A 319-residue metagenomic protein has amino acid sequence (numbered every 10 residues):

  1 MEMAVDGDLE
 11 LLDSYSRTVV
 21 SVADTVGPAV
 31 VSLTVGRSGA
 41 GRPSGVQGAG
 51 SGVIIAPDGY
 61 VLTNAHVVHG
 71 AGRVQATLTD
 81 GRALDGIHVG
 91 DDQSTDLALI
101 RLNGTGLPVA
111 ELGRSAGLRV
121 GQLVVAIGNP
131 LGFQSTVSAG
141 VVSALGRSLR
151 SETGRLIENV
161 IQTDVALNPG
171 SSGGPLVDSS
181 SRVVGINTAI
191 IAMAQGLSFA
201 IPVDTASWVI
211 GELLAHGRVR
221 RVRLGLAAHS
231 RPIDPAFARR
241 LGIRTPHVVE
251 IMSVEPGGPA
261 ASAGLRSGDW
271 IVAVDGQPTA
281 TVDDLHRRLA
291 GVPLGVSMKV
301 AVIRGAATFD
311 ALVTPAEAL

Functional and structural regions predicted by a protein language model:
M1-H247, A290, A306, E317-L319: Serine-dependent protease modules
T105-V109, V249-E255, T279-V282: Short, structured beta-strand/loop micro-motifs enriched in basic residues and often containing a Trp
R114, F199, S253, V272 (+1 more regions): A structural signal for short, well-ordered beta-strand elements
S115, V203, G257-P259, V282: Residues at or immediately preceding the N-termini of alpha-helices
S172-G173, D234-G242, E255-A273, R288: PDZ/PDZ-like domain micro-motif
G211-R220, A261-R266, V272-T279, D283-L319: PDZ-domain C-terminal substructure recognizer with occasional recognition of PDZ-binding tails
